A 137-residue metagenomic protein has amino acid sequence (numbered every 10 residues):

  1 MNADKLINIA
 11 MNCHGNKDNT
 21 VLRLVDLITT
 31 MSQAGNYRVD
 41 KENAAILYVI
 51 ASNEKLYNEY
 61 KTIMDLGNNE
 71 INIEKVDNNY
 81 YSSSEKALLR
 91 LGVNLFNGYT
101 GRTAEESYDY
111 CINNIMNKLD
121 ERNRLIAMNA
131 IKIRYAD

Functional and structural regions predicted by a protein language model:
M1-Y81, N97-D137: Extended, charge-biased low-complexity segments that typically form long amphipathic alpha-helices/coiled-coils
